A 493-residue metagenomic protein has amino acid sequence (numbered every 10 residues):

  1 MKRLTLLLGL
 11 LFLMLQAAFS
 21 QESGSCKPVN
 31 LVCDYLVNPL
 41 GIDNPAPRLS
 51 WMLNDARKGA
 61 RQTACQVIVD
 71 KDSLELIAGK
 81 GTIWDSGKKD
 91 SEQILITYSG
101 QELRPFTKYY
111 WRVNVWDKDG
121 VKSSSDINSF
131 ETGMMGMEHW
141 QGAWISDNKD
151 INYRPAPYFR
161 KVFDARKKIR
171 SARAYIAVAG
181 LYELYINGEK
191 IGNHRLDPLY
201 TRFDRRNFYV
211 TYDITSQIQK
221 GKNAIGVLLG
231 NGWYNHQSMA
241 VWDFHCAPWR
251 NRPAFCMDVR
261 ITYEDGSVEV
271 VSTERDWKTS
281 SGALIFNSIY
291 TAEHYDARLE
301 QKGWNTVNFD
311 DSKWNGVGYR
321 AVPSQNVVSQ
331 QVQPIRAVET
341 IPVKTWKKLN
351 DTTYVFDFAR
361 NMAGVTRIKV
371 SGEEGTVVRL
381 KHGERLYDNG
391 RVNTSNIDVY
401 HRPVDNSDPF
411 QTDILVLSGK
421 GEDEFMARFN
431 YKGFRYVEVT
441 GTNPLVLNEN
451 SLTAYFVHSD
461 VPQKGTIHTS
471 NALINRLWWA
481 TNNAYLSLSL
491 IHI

Functional and structural regions predicted by a protein language model:
M1-C26: Bacterial Sec-dependent N-terminal signal peptides
G24-K108, R112-I491: Extracellular/oxidizing-compartment recognition motifs
